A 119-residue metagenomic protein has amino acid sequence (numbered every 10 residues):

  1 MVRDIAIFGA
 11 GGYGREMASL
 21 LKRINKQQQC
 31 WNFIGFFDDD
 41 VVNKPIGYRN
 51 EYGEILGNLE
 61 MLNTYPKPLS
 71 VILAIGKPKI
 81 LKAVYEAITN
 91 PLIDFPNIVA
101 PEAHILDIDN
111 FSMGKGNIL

Functional and structural regions predicted by a protein language model:
M1-V2, M113: Short helix-loop-beta connector
V2-K22: Glycine-rich adenosine-cofactor-binding loop
R3-A6, N32-I34, K67-I72: Short active-site oxyanion
F8, I24-Y48: NAD(P)-binding Rossmann-fold cofactor-contacting core
G12, K79-I80, S112: Short alpha-helical
L21-N25, I88: Active-site catalytic pocket residues across diverse enzymes, especially alpha/beta-hydrolases
V41-H104: Phosphate-bearing ligand-interacting subdomains that bind or position ATP/ADP/UDP/GDP/NAD(P) or nucleotide-linked
N97-V99, A103-I105, D109-L119: A structural motif detector for beta-strand N-caps
